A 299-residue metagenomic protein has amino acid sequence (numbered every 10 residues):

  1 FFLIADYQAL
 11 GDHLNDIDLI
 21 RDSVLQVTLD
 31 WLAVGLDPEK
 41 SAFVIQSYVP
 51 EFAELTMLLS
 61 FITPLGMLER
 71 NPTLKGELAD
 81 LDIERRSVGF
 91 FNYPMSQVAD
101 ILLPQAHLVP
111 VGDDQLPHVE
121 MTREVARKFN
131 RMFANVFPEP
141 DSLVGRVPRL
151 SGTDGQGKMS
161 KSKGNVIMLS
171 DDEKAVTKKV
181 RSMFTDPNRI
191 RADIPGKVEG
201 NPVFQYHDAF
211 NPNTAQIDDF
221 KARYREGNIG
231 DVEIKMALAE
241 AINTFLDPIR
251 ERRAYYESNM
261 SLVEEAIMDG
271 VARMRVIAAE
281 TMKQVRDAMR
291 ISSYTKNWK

Functional and structural regions predicted by a protein language model:
F1-A99, A254: N-terminal Rossmann-like or analogous alpha/beta NTP/dinucleotide-binding catalytic cores that position adenine
L10-H13, L103-H107, K158-M159: Active-site-proximal beta-alpha loop/turn segments in soluble metabolic enzymes
D18-L25, L116-V119, E264: Non-membrane alpha-helical structural segments and their capping/turn regions in soluble enzymes
T28, G35, T63-M67, A106 (+2 more regions): A generic secondary-structure signal for well-formed alpha-helical elements
L65-E69, L103-P110, N211-F220, R250: Short helix-capping/linker segments at secondary-structure and domain boundaries
T73-G76, D80-V125, F129, F133 (+1 more regions): Internal, conserved structured core segments that host functional sites
P117, R123-K299: Conserved nucleotide- and phosphate/pyrophosphate-binding catalytic cores in adenylate/nucleotidyl-handling enzymes
